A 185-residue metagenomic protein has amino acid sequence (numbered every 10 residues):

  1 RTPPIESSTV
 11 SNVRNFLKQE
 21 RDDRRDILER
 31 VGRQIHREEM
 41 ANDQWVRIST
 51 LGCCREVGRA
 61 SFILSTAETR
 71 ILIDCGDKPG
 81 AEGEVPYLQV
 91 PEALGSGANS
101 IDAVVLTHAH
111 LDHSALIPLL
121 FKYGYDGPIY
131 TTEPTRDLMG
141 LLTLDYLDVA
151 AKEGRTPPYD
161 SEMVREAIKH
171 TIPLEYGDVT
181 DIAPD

Functional and structural regions predicted by a protein language model:
T2-V46, T66-G76, E133: Metallo-beta-lactamase
N15-K18, A115, P184: Low-complexity, compositionally biased segments
R21-R37, G140-D185: Metallo-beta-lactamase
G32-Q34, D43, T50, A115 (+1 more regions): Residue-level detector of functional hotspots within protein domains
R47-G52, V57-T66, D178-D185: Catalytic core of the metallo-beta-lactamase
S49, Y130, T171-E175: General small-molecule cofactor/ligand-binding pocket signal
C54-R59, T66-G127, T131, T135 (+1 more regions): Pre-active-site segment of Zn-dependent metallo-hydrolases
